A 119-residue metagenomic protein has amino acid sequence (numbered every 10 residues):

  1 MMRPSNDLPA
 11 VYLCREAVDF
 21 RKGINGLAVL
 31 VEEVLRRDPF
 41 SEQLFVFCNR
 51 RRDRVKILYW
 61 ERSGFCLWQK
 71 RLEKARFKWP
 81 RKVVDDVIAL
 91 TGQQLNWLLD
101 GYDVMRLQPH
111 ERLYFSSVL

Functional and structural regions predicted by a protein language model:
M1-L119: Polybasic/polar functional segments that serve as interface/processing modules
